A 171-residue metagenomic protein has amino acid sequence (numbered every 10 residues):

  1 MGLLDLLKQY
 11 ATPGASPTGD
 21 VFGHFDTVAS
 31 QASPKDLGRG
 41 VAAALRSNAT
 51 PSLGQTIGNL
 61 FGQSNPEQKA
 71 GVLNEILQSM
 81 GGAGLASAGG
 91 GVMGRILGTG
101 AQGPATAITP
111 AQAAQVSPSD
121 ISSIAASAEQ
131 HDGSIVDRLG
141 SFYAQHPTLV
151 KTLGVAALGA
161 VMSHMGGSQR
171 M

Functional and structural regions predicted by a protein language model:
M1-M171: A structural "flexibility-hinge" signal
